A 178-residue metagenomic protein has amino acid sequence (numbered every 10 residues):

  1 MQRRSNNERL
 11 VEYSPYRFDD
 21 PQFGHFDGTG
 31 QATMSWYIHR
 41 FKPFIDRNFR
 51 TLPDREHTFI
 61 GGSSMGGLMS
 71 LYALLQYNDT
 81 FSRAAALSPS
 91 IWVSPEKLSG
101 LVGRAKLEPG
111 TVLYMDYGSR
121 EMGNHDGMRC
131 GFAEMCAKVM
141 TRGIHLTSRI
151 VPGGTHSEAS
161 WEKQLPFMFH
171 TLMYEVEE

Functional and structural regions predicted by a protein language model:
M1-E178: Non-catalytic cap/lid and distal C-terminal segments of serine-dependent acyl enzymes
